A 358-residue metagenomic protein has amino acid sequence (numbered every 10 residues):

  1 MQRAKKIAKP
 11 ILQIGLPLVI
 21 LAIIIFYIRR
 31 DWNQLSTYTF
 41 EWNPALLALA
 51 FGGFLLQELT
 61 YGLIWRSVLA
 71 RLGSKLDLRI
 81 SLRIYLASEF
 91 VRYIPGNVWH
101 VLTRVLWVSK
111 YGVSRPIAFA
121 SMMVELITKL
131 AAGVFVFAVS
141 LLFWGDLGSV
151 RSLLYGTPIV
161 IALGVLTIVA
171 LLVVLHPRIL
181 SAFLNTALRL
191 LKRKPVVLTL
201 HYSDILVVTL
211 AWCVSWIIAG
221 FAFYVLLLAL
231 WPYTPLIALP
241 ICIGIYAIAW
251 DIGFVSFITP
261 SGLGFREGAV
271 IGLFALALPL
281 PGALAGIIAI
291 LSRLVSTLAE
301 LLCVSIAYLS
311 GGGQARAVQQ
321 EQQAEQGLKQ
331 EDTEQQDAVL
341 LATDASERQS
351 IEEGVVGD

Functional and structural regions predicted by a protein language model:
M1-L86, F143-F254, A277-D358: Predominantly cytoplasmic-facing regulatory/coupling regions of multi-pass membrane proteins
Y61, W99, A132-F143, G164: Membrane-embedded alpha-helical core segments of multi-pass
A70-L72, R79, H100, L106-P116 (+1 more regions): Transmembrane-helix boundary and interhelical linker motifs in polytopic inner-membrane proteins
L82-K110: Extended non-transmembrane interhelical loops and adjacent amphipathic helices of multipass membrane proteins
A87-I94, A247-E267: Transmembrane alpha-helix interface/packing and boundary motifs in multi-pass membrane proteins, characterized by
F90-P95, S109, F119-A138, I252 (+1 more regions): Membrane-embedded alpha-helical segments of transport systems, primarily multispan ion/solute transporters
L106-I117, E267-L284: Interfacial segments of multi-pass membrane proteins
